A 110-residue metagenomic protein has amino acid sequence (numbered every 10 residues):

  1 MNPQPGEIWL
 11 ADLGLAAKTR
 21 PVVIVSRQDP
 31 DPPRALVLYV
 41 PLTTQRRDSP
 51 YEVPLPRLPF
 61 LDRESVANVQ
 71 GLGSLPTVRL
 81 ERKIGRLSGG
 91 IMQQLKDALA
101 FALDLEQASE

Functional and structural regions predicted by a protein language model:
M1-E110: Conserved functional hotspots at enzyme active or ligand-binding sites that engage polyanionic ligands
